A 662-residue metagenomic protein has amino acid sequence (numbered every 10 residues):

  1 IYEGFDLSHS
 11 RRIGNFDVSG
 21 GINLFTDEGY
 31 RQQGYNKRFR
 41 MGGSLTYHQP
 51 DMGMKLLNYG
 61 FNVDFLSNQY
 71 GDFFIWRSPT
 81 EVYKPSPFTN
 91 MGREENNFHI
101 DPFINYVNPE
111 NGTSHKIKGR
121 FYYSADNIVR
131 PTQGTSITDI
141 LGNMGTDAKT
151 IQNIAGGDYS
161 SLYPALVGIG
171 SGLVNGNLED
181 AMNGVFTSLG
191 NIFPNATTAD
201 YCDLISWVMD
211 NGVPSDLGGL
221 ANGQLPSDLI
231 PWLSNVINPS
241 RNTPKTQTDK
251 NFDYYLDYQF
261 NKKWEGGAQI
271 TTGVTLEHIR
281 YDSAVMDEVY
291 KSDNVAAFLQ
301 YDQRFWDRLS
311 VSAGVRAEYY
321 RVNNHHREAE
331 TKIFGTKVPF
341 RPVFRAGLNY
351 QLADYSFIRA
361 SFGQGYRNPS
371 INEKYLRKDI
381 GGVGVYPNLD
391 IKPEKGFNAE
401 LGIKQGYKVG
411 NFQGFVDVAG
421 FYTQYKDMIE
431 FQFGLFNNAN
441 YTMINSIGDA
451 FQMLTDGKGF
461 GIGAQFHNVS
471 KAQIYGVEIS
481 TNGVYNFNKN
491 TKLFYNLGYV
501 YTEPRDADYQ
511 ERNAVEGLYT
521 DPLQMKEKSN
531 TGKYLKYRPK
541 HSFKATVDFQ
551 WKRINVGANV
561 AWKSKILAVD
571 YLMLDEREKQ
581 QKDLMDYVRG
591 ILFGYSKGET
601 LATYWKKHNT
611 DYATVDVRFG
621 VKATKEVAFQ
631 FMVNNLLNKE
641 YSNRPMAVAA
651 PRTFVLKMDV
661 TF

Functional and structural regions predicted by a protein language model:
I1, I13, L24-E28, Q49 (+16 more regions): Transmembrane beta-strands of outer-membrane beta-barrel pores
Y2-G71, M91-S114, W264-A268: Transmembrane beta-barrel wall of Gram-negative outer-membrane proteins
Q32-R40, N90-N96, P244-F252, D287-D293 (+7 more regions): Replace "Gram-negative outer membrane beta-barrel proteins" with "bacterial and organellar outer membrane beta-barrel
P50-D64, R93-A329, D417, G476-T481: Face-selective signature of the C-terminal outer-membrane beta-barrel domain
K116-R120, S124-I128, Q351, F357-S361 (+4 more regions): Membrane-embedded beta-barrel scaffold of Gram-negative outer-membrane proteins
K263-T271, T275, I279, S283 (+1 more regions): Structural signature of Gram-negative outer-membrane beta-barrels, strongest in the C-terminal barrel of TonB-dependent
Y366-R367, D427, F431-F436, A561-A602 (+1 more regions): C-terminal beta-signal and adjacent terminal beta-strands/loops of Gram-negative outer-membrane beta-barrel proteins
F415, A419-Q424, T442-L572: Gram-negative outer-membrane beta-barrel transporters
